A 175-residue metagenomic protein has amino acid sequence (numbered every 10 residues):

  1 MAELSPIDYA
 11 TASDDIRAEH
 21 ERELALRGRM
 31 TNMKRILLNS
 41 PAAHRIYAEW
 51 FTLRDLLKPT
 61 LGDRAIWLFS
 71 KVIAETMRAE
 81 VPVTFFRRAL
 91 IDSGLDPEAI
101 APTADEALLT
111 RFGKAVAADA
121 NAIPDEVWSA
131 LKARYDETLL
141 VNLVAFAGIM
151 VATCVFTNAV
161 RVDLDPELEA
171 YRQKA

Functional and structural regions predicted by a protein language model:
M1-A175: Hydrophobic alpha-helical segments
